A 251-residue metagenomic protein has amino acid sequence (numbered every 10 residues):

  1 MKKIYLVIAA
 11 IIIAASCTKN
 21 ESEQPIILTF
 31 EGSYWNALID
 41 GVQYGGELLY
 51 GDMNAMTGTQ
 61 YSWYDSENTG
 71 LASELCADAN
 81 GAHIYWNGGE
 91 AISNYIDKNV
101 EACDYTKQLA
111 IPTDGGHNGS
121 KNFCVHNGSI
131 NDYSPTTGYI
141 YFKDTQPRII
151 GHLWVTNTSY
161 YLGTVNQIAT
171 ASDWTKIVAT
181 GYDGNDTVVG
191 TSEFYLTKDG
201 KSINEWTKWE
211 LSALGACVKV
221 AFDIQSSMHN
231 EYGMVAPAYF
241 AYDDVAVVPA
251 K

Functional and structural regions predicted by a protein language model:
M1-L6, I11-L38, P249-K251: Bacterial Sec-dependent N-terminal signal peptides
E23-S134: N-terminal targeting leaders for non-cytosolic proteins
T29-Y44, Y105, L162, K176-T187 (+2 more regions): Buried hydrophobic residues that stabilize the cores of well-folded domains
G128-I149: Short beta-strands within extracellular/lumenal beta-sheet-rich domains
D132-Y133, T170-W174, G233-V235: Short, solvent-exposed loop/turn segments at conserved positions within beta-propeller repeat blades
F142-K143, Q167-A169, W209-L211: Leucine-rich repeat
Q146, W154-D199: Extracellular ligand-binding interfaces
I177-K251: Terminal, low-complexity interaction segments
